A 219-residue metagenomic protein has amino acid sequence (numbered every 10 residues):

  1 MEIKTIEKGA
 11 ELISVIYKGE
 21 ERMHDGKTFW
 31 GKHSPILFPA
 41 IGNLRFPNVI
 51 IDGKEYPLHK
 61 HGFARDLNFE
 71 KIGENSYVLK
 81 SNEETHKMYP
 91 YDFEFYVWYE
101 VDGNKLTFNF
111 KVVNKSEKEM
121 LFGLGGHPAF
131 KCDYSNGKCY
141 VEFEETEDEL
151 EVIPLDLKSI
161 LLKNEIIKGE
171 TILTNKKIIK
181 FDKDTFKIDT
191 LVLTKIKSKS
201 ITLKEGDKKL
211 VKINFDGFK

Functional and structural regions predicted by a protein language model:
M1-I51, E55, H59, S198-G217: Beta-strand-rich N-terminal accessory domains
I3-T5, V97-Y99, L106-N114: Short, well-ordered beta-strand segments enriched in hydrophobic/aromatic residues
G9, S81-E83, V101-G103, N114-S116 (+2 more regions): Beta-strand elements of well-folded, non-transmembrane domains
S14-Y17, K118-L124: Short, hydrophobic/aromatic beta-strand segments
R22, K71-S76, E100-K105, Y134-S135 (+1 more regions): A short, structured loop/turn motif at beta-sheet edges
K54-G103: Extended, loop-rich substrate-binding clefts of extracytoplasmic carbohydrate-active enzymes
F95-V97, F108, L124-G126, I201 (+1 more regions): Hydrophobic residues positioned within well-ordered beta-strands of beta-sheet architectures
E119-L121, A129-F218: Active-site/ligand-binding surface loops and adjacent short beta/alpha elements that line catalytic pockets across
